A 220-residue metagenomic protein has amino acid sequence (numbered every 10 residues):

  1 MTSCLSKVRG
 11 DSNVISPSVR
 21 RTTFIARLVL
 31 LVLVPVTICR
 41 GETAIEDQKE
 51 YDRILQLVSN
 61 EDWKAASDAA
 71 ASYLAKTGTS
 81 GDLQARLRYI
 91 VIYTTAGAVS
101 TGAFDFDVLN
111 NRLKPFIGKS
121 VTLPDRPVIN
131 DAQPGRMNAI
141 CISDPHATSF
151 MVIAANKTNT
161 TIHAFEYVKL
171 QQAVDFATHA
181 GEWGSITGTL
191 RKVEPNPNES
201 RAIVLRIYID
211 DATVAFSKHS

Functional and structural regions predicted by a protein language model:
M1-T23: N-terminal secretory signal peptides that target proteins for export/translocation
S16, A26-R27, D131, E194: Residues at secondary-structure transition points
A26-V36: Bacterial N-terminal signal peptides
T37-G41: Sec/Tat signal peptide C-region and signal peptidase I cleavage site
E42-S220: OB-fold and OB-like single-stranded nucleic-acid-recognition modules and their adjacent interaction interfaces
